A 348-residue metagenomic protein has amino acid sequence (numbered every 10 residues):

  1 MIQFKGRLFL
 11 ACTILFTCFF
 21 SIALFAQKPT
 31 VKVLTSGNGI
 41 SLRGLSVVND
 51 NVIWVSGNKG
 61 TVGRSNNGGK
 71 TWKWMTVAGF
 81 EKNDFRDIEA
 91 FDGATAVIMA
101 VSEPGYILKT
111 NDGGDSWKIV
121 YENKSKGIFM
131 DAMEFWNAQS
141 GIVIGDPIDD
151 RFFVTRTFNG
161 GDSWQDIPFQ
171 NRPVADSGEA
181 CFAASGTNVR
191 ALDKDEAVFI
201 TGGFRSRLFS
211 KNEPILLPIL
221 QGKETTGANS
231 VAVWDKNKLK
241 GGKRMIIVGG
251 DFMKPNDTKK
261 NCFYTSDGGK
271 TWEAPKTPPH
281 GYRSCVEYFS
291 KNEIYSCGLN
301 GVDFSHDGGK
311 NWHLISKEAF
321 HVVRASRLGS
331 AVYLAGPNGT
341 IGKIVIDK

Functional and structural regions predicted by a protein language model:
M1-T30: Bacterial Sec-dependent N-terminal signal peptides
Q27-K348: Residue-level hotspots at or immediately adjacent to binding/recognition sites across diverse folds
